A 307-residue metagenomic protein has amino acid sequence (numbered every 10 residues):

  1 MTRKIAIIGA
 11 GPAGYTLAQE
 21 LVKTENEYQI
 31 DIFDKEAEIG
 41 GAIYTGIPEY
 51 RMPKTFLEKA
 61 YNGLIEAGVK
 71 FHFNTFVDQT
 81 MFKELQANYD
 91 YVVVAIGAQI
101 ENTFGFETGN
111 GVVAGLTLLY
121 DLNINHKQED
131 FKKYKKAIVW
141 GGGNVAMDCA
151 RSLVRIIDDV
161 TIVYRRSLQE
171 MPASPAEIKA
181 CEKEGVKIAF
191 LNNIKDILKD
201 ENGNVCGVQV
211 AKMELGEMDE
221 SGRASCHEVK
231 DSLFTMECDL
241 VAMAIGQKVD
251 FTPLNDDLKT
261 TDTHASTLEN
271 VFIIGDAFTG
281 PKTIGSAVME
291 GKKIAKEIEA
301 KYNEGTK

Functional and structural regions predicted by a protein language model:
M1-F106: Iron-sulfur-cluster electron-transfer modules
K4-F33, F73-M81, I100-E101, L118-P175 (+4 more regions): Rossmann-like dinucleotide/flavin-binding elements
I47, D231, P281: Short, flexible active-site loop motifs that bind/organize anionic cofactors or intermediates
T55-N102, T117-K127, R155-D257: A Rossmann-like FAD-binding core segment of flavoenzymes
